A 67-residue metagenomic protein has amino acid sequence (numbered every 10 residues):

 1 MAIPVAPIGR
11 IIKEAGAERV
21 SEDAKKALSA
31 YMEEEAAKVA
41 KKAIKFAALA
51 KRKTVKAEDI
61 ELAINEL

Functional and structural regions predicted by a protein language model:
M1-L67: Terminal helix-to-tail segments of small alpha-helical proteins
